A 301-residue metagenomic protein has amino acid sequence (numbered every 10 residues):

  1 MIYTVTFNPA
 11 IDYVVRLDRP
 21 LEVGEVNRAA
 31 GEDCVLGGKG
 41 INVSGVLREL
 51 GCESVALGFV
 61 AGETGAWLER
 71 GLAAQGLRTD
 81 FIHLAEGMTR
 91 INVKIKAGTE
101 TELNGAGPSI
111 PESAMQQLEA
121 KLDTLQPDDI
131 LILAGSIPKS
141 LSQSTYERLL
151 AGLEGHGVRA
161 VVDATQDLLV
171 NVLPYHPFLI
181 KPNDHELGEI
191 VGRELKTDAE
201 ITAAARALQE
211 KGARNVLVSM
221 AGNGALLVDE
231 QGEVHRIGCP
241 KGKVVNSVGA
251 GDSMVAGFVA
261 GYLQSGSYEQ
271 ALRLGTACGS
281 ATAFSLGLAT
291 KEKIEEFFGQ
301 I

Functional and structural regions predicted by a protein language model:
M1-L57, G65-W67: Glycine-rich phosphate/adenosyl-contacting loop at the front of the ribokinase-like
I2, C52-S54, T79-D80, A160 (+1 more regions): Hydrophobic anchor at the start of a short beta-strand that flanks the dinucleotide cofactor-binding loop
V23-E25, E49-D129, F298-I301: Conserved N-terminal subdomain of the carbohydrate kinase-like
R48, E154, L263: Gly/Ala-rich phosphate-binding loop of Rossmann-like dinucleotide-binding domains, activating on the conserved
E102-N104, D129-G135, D163, K181-E186: Short beta-strands and strand-loop turn motifs
P108-P111, I137-L141, L168-V170, E189 (+2 more regions): Short, small-residue-enriched loops and turns at beta-alpha junctions that line or gate enzyme active sites
S144-E233: Conserved phosphate/ATP/ADP-binding segment of small-molecule kinases
V170, D198-I301: Conserved phosphate-binding/catalytic region of the ribokinase-like
